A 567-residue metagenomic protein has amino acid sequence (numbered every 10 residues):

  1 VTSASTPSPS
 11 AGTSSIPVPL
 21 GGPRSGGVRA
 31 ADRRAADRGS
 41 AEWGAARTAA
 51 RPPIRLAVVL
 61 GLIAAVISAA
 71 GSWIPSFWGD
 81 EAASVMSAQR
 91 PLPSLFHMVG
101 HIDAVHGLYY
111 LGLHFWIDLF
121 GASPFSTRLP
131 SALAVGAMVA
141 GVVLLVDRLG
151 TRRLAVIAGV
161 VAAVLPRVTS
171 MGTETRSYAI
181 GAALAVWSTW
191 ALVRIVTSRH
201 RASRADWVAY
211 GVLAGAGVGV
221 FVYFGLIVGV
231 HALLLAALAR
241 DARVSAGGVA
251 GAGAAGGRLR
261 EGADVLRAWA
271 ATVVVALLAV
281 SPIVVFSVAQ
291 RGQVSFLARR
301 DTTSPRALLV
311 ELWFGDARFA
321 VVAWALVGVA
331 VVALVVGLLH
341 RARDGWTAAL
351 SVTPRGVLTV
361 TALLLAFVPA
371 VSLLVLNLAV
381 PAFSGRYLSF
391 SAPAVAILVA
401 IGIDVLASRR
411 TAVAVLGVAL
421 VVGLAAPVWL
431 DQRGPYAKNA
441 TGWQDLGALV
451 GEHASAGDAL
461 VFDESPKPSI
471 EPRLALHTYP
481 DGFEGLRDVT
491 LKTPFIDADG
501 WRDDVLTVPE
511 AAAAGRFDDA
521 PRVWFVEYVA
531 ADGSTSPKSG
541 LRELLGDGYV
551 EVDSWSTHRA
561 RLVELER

Functional and structural regions predicted by a protein language model:
V1-I67, D147: Start-transfer (signal-anchor) and selected internal transmembrane alpha helices of multi-pass inner/ER membrane
A35-R38, V249-A255: Compositionally biased, low-complexity flexible segments
A49-R199, R204-G248, G256-R567: Membrane-proximal helix-loop-helix interfaces that form the catalytic/acceptor-binding platform of multi-pass membrane
